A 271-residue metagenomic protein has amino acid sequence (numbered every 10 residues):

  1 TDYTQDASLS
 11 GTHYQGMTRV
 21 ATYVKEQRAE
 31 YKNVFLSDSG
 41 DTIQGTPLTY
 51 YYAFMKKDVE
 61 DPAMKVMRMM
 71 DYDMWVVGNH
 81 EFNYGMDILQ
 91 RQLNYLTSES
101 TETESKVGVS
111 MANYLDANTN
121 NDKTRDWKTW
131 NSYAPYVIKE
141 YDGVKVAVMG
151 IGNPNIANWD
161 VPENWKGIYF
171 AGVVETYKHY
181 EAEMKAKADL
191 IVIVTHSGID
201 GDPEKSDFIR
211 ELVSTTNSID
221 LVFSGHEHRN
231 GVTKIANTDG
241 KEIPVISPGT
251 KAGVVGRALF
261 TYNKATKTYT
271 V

Functional and structural regions predicted by a protein language model:
T1-V271: Acidic, metal/ion-coordinating pockets
